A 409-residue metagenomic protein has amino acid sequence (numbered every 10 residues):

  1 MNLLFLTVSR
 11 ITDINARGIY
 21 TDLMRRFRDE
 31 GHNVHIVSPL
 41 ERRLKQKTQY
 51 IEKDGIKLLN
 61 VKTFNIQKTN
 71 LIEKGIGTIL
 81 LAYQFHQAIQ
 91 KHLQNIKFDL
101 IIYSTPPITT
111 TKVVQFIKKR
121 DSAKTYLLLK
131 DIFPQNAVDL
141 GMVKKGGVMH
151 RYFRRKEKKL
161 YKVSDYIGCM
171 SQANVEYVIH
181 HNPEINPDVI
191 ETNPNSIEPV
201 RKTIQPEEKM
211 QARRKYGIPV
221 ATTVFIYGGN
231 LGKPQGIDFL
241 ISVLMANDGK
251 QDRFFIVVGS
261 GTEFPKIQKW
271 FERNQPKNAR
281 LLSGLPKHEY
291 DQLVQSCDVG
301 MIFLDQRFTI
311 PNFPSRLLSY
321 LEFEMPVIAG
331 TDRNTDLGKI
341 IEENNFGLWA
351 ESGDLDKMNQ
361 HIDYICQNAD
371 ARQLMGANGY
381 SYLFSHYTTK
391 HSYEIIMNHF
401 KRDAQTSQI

Functional and structural regions predicted by a protein language model:
M1-Y50, D54-K57, N247, Q408-I409: N-terminal subdomain of nucleotide-sugar transferases
I14, Q235, P286-Q295, G300-L321 (+1 more regions): Nucleotide-sugar-dependent
L40, M170-A173, N193-S196: Carbohydrate-associated surface elements
T48-I51, T203-I218: A short helix/loop element that forms part of the nucleotide-sugar donor recognition site in Leloir-type
T109-K112, F116-R120, G147-C169: Membrane-proximal helix-turn-helix segments that form the acceptor-binding/catalytic region of lipid-linked
P219-Q235, I241-M245, G376: Conserved donor-binding/catalytic core segment of Leloir-type glycosyltransferases
K250-D252, V258-G259, F264-D291: Nucleotide-activated donor-binding/catalytic signature segment of Leloir-type glycosyltransferases, i.e., the conserved
K357, Y364, A371-S385: A short, well-ordered alpha-helix in the C-terminal region of glycosyltransferases
